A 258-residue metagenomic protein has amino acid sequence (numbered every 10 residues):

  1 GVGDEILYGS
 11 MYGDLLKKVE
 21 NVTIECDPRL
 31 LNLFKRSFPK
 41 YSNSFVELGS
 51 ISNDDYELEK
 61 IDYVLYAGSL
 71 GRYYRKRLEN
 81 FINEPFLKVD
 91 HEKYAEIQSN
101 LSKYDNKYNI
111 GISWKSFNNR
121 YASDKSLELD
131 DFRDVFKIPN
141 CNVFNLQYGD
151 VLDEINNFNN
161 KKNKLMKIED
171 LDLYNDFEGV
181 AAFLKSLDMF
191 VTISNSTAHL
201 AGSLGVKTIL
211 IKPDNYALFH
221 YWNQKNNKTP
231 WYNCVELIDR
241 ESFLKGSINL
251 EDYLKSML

Functional and structural regions predicted by a protein language model:
G1-L258: Catalytic machinery of carbohydrate-active enzymes, primarily nucleotide-sugar-dependent glycosyltransferases
